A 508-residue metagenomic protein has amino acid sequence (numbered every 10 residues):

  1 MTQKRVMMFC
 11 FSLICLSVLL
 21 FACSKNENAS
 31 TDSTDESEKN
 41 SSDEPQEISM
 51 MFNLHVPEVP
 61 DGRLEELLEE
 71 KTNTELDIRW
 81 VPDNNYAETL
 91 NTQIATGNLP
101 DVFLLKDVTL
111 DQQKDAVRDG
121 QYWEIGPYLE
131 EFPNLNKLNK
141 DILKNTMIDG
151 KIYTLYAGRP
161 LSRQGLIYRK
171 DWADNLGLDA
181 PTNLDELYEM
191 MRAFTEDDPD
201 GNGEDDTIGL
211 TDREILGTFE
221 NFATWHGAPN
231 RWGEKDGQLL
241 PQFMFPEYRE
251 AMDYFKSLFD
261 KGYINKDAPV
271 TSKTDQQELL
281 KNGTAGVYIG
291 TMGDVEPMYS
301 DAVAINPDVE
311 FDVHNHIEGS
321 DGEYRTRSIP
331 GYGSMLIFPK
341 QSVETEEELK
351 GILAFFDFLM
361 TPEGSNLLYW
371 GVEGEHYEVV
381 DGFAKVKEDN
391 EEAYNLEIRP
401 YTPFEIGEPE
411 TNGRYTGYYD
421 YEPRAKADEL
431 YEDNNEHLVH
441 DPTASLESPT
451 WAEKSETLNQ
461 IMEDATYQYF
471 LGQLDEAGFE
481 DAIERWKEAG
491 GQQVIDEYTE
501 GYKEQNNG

Functional and structural regions predicted by a protein language model:
M1-C10: Bacterial N-terminal signal peptides that target proteins for export
T2-Q3, E70-T74, G97, E196-N202 (+3 more regions): Secondary-structure transition/capping motifs at alpha-helix termini and the adjoining loop/turn into the next element
L16-S17, L161: Residue-level signal for mature regions of secreted extracellular proteins and peptides
L19-A22: C-terminal motif of bacterial Sec signal peptides marking the signal peptidase cleavage site
S24-E186, A223, R231-E234, Q238-P241 (+2 more regions): Conserved N-terminal structural module of periplasmic/extracytoplasmic solute-binding proteins
N53, Q113-D115, I215-N221, H226 (+1 more regions): Extracytoplasmic/periplasmic substrate-binding proteins
M147-G217, G233-D275, L279, T284 (+5 more regions): Helix-loop-helix "hinge/cap" segment bordering the ligand-binding cleft or interdomain interface
A354-Q468, Q473: Conserved small-residue motifs centered on glycine
